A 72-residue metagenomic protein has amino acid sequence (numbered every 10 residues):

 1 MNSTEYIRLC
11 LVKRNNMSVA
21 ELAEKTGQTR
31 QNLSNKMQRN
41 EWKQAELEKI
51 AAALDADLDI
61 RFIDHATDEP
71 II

Functional and structural regions predicted by a protein language model:
M1-E21: A short, Lys/Arg-rich alpha-helix, primarily the initiator
C10, K25, K36: Residues in the recognition helix of alpha-helical DNA-binding motifs
V12, Q38-W42: Residue-level detection of the helix-turn-helix DNA-binding "recognition helix"
N15-L33: Short alpha-helical DNA-recognition segment
S18, K43-E46: Residues that mark the N-terminal boundary/hinge immediately upstream of a DNA-recognition element
E24, D59-I72: Short, charged recognition helix plus adjacent turn of helix-turn-helix-like nucleic-acid-binding domains
S34-N35, E48: Key DNA-contacting residues within the recognition helix of helix-turn-helix
A45-I60: DNA major-groove recognition helix of helix-turn-helix/homeodomain DNA-binding modules
